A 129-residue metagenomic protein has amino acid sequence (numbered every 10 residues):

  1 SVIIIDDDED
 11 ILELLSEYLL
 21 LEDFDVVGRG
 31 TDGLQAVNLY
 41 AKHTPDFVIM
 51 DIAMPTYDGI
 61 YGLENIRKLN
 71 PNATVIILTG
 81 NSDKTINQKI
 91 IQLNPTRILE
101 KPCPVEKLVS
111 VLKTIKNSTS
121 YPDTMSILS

Functional and structural regions predicted by a protein language model:
D8, V48, I52-A53: The short loop immediately C-terminal to the conserved phospho-acceptor aspartate in CheY-like receiver
E9-G28: Two-component/phosphorelay signaling modules centered on CheY-like receiver
L12, R29, P55, D83: The feature encodes the CheY-like receiver
D32-Q35, D58-Y61: Acidic catalytic/metal-coordinating carboxylates
A41-H43, I66-N72, L93: Conserved phosphotransfer cores of two-component systems
Y61, S82-L99, S110: Alpha4 helix (beta4-alpha4-beta5 surface) of REC/receiver domains from two-component response regulators
L112, N117-S129: CheY-like receiver
